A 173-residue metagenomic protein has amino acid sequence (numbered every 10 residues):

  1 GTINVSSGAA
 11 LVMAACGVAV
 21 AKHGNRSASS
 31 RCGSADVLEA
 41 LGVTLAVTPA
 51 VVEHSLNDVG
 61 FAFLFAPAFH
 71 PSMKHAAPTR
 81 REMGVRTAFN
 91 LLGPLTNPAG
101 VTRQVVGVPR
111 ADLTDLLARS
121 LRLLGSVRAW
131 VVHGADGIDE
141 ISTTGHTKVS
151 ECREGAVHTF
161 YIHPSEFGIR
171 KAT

Functional and structural regions predicted by a protein language model:
G1-G24, A28: Active-site cofactor/substrate anionic-group-binding motifs, chiefly glycine- and Lys/Arg-rich phosphate-binding loops
T2-I3, G17, E39-A46, V51-T173: Glycine-rich anion-binding loops and their surrounding alpha/beta cores
V5-A9, G33-S34, L113: Catalytic-loop motifs flanking and including active-site residues across diverse enzymes
S27-V43: Active-site-proximal loop->helix
